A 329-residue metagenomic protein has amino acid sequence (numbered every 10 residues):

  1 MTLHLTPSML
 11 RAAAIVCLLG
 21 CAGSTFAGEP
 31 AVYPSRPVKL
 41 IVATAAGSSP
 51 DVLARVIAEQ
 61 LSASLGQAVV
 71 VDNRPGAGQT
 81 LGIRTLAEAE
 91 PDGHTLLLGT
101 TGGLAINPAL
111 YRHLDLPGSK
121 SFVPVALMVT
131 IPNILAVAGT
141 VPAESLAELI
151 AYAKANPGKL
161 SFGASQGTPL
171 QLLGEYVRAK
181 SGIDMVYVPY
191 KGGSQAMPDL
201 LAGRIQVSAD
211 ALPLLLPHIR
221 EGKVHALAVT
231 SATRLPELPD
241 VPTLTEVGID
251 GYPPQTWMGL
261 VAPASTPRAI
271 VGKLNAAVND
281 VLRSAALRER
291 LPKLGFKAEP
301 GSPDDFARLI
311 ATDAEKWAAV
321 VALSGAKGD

Functional and structural regions predicted by a protein language model:
M1-S35, A147, G328-D329: Short, low-complexity disordered leader/linker segments with a strong preference for bacterial N-terminal type II
A27-K120, G158-L160, Q166, L170 (+4 more regions): N-terminal (or domain-start) structured segment
Y33-P37, T243-E246, R268-D329: An extracytoplasmic/periplasmic, membrane-proximal ligand-sensing/linker region
S35, S62-G66, S181-G182, P236 (+2 more regions): A short C-terminal helix-loop "cap" of Rossmann-like NAD(P)-dependent dehydrogenase/epimerase domains
V52, V56, Q60, L81 (+14 more regions): Extracytoplasmic/secreted proteins, especially bacterial periplasmic and envelope-associated proteins
E88-H94, A109-Q195, L244, W257-R290: Hinge/capping helix and adjacent helix->loop/strand transition within the periplasmic-binding protein
T130, L214-R283, T312-E315: C-terminal lobe and pocket-closing loops of periplasmic/extracytoplasmic Venus-flytrap solute-binding proteins
